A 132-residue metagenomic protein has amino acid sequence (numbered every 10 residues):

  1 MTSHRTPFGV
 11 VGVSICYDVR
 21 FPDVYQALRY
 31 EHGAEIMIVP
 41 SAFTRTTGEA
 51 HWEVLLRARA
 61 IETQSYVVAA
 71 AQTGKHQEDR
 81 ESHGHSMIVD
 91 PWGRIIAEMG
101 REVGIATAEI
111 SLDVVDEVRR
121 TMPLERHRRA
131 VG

Functional and structural regions predicted by a protein language model:
M1-T63, V67-A69: Active-site beta-loop-alpha substructure in enzyme catalytic cores, prototypically the cysteine-centered nucleophile
Q72-G132: C-terminal beta-strand edge segments of enzyme domains
